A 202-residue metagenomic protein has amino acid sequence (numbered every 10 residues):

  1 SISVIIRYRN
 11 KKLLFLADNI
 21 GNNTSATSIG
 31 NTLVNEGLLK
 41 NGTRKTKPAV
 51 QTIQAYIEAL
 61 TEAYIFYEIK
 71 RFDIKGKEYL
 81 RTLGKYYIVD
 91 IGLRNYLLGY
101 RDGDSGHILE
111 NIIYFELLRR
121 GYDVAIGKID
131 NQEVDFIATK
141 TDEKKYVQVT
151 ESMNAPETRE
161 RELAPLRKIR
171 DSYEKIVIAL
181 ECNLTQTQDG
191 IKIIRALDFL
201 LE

Functional and structural regions predicted by a protein language model:
S1-K144: Accessory nucleic acid-recognition modules appended to NTPase machines
Y87, V147, I176-I178, K192-I194: Hydrophobic/aromatic beta-strand patches that form the interior of the parallel beta-sheet core in alpha/beta enzyme
I126, S172-L180: Short, hydrophobic beta-strand segments that form beta-sheet elements in well-ordered domains
V134-D135, A155-T158, N183-T187: Short active-site-adjacent structural elements
K144-N154: Active-site ExK catalytic segment of metal-dependent nucleases
M153-A164, E202: Active-site-adjacent loop/helix micro-motif of nuclease/hydrolase catalytic cores
A164-Y173: Arginine/glycine-rich "motif VI" loop of SF2 helicases in the C-terminal RecA-like domain
C182-E202: Domain-level recognition of nuclease-like catalytic cores that cleave nucleotide substrates
